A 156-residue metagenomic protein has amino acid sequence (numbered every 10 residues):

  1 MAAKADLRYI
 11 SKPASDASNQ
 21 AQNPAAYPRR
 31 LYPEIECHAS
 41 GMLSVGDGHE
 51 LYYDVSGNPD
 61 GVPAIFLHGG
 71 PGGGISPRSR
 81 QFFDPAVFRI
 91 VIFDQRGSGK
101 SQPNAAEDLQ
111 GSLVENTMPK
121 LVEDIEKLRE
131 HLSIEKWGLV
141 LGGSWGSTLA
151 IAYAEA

Functional and structural regions predicted by a protein language model:
M1-L67, V87: Alpha/beta-hydrolase fold catalytic core
I35, G48, K120, S144-G146: Short, glycine/acidic-rich beta->alpha junctions
V45-N104, V114: Conserved HGGG/HGGXW glycine-rich cap/lid loop of the alpha/beta-hydrolase fold
D54, K127-H131, A152: Residue-level signal for well-ordered alpha-helical scaffold segments within enzymatic catalytic domains
P59, P85, H131-L132, A156: Alpha-helix C-cap/termination motif
A106-L121: Catalytic nucleophile-loop/oxyanion-hole region of alpha/beta-hydrolase and closely related hydrolase-like folds
P119-G138: Conserved acidic catalytic loop of the alpha/beta-hydrolase fold
E135-A156: Conserved hydrolase catalytic core segment
